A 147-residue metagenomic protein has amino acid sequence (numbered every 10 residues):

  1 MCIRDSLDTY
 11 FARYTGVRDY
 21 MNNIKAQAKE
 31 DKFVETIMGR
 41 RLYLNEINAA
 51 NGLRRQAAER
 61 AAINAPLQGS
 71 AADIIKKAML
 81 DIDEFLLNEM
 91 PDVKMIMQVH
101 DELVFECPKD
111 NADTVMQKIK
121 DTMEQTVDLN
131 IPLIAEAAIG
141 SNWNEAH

Functional and structural regions predicted by a protein language model:
R4-H147: Conserved catalytic core of nucleotide polymerization and phosphodiester-bond processing enzymes
